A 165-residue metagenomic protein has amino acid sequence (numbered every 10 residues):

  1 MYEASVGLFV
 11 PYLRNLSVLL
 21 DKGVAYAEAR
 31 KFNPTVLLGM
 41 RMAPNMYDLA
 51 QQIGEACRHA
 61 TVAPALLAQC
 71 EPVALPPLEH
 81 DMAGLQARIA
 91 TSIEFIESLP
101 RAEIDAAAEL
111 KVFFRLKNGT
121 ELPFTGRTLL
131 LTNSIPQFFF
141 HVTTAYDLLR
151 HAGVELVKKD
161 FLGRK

Functional and structural regions predicted by a protein language model:
Y2-K22, T35, R41-A65, A90: Aromatic-residue-lined binding/catalytic grooves and analogous aromatic/hydrophobic interfacial grooves in multimeric
A4, L37, P44-Y47, P77-H80 (+2 more regions): A structural signal for alpha-helical segments
L8, L85-R88, H141: Short amphipathic alpha-helical segments
L16-R30, A145, L149, V157: Long, well-ordered alpha-helical segments
D21, A90, E94-E97, F140-R150: A broadly conserved amphipathic alpha-helix scaffold signal in soluble, globular proteins
A27-L38, S98-L130, L162-R164: Acidic interhelical loop/turn segments
L38-P72, E121-L156: Short, contiguous alpha-helical
V62-A102: Helix-adjacent hinge/juxtasegments
